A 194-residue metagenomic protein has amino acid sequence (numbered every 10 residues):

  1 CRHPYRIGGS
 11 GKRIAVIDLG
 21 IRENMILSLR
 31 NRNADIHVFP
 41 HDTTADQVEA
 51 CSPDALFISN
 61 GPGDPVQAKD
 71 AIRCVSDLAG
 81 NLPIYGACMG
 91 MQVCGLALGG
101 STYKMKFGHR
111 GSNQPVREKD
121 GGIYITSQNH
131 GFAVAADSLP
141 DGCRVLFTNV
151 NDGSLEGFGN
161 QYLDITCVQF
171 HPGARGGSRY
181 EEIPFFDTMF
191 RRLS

Functional and structural regions predicted by a protein language model:
C1-D46, A50-C51, P65, G173-S178 (+2 more regions): RNA-binding accessory domains that recognize and position tRNA/RNA substrates
G9-I14, D120-I123, N160-I165: Beta-strand-turn-beta hairpins that frame and shape the catalytic cleft of phosphate-ester-processing enzymes
R13-D18, T126-S127, T166-F170: Active-site-proximal beta-strand elements of phosphoester/diester hydrolases
R32, C51, G80-N81, D141-G142 (+1 more regions): Structured helix-beta-strand junction loops
A55, S59-I125, A133, R175-T188 (+1 more regions): Cysteine-nucleophile active-site neighborhood
G122-Y162: Catalytic beta-strand/loop cores that center a nucleophilic Ser/Cys/Thr and support acyl-enzyme chemistry
